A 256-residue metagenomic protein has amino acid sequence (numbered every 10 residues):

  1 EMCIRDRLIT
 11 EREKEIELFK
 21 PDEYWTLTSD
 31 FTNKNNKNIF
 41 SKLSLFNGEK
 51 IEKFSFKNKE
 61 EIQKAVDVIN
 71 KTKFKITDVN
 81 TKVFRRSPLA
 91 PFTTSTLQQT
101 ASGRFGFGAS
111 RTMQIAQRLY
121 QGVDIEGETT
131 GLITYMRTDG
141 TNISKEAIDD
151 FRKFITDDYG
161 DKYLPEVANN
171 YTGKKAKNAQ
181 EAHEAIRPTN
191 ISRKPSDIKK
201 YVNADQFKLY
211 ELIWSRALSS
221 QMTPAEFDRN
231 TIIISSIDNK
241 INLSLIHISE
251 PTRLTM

Functional and structural regions predicted by a protein language model:
E1-I4, I246-M256: Single conserved hydrophobic/aromatic residue that forms the stacking wall/gate of nucleotide- or nucleobase-binding
R5-T81, D124, A185-N242: Phosphate-backbone binding and catalysis cores of DNA-processing enzymes
E52, Q63-K64, G122-E211, L243-S244 (+1 more regions): Extended, highly charged linker/hinge segments and catalytic-adjacent loops that couple domains and form adaptable
V79, P88-A101, G127-Y135: Short acidic, hydrophobic short linear motifs in intrinsically disordered regions
V83-P91, F105, A109, T141 (+2 more regions): Conserved phosphate/pyrophosphate-binding and hydrolysis machinery centered on Walker-type P-loop NTPases, extending
F84-R86, T94, T100, R104 (+2 more regions): Long insertion/accessory domains within large nucleic-acid-processing enzymes
F107-R118: Short amphipathic alpha-helical interaction segments
